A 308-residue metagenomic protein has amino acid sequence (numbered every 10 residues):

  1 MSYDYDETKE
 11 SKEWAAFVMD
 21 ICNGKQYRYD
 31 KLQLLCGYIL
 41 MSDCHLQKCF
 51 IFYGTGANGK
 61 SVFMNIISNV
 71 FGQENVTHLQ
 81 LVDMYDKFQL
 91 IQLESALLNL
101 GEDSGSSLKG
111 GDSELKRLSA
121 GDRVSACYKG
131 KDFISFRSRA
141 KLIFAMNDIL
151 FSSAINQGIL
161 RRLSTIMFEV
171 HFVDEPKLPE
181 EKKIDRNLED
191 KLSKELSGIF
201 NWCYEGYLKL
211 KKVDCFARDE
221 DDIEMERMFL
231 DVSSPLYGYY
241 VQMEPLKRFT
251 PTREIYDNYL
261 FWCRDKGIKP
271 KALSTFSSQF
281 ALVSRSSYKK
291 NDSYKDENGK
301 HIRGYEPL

Functional and structural regions predicted by a protein language model:
M1-L308: Feature primarily recognizes SF3-like P-loop helicase cores of small DNA viruses
